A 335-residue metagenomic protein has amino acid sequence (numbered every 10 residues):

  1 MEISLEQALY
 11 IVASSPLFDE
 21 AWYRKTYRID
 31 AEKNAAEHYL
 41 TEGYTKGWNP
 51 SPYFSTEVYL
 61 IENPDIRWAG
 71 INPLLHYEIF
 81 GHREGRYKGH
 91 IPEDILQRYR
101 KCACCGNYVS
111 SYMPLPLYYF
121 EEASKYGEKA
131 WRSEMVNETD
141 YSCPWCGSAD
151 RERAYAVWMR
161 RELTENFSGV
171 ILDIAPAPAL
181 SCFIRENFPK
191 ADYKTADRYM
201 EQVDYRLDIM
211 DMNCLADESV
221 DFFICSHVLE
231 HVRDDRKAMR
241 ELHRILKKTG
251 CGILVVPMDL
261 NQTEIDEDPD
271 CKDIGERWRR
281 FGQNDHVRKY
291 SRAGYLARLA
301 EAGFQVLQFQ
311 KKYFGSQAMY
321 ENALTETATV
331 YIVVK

Functional and structural regions predicted by a protein language model:
M1-E93: Charge-rich, low-complexity intrinsically disordered regions
Q7-Y10, P92-E218, Q310, S316-V334: Conserved N-terminal segment of class I S-adenosyl-L-methionine
P16, M135-V136, V287-R288: Aromatic-acidic/polar surface patches that form glycan- and anion
D19, S55, D211, A216-D217 (+1 more regions): Acidic/polar helix N-cap motif
K88-G89, D197-R198, V256-D259: Short loop/turn segments at strand-loop or loop-helix junctions that form parts of catalytic or ligand-binding pockets
R100, N107, R233-L242, K247 (+1 more regions): S-adenosyl-L-methionine-dependent methyltransferase catalytic module, highlighting the catalytic core
L215, F223-I224: Hydrophobic beta-strand segment of the Class I
S226-H231: Short catalytic micro-motifs in class I SAM-dependent methyltransferases
